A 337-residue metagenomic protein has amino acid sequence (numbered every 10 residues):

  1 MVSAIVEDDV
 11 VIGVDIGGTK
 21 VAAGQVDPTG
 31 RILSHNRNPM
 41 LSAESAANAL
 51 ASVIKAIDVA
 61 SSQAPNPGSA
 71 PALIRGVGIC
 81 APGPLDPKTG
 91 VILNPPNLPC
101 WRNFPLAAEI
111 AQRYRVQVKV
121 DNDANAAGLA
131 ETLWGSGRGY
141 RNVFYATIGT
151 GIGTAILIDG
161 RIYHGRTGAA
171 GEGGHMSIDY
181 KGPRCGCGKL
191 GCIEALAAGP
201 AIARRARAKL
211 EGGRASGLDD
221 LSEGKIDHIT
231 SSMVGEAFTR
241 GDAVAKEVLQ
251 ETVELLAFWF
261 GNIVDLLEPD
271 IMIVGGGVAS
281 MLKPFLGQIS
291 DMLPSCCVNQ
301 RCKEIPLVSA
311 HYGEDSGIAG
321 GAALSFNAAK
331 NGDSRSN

Functional and structural regions predicted by a protein language model:
M1-G76, D86-V91, A108-V118, A130-Y140 (+2 more regions): ATP-binding/phosphotransfer module of carbohydrate and carboxylate kinases, centering on a glycine-rich
D15, G78-P82, Y145-G151, A155-L157: Short beta-strand segments
N36-N38, P96, R166: Short hydrophobic alpha-helix segments
P39-S42, C100-W101, A169-E172, I178: A short acidic/small-residue loop/turn micro-motif
V91-W101: A charged helix-plus-loop insertion that forms the helical arch/lid used to bind and gate nucleic-acid substrates
V120-A124: Short loop/edge segments at beta-strand edges and connector loops that shape dinucleotide/nucleotide cofactor-binding
A127: Proteins enriched for Cys/Gly/acidic motifs involved in redox and nucleic-acid/cofactor modification
I156-E172: Short, charged low-complexity linear segments at domain edges
